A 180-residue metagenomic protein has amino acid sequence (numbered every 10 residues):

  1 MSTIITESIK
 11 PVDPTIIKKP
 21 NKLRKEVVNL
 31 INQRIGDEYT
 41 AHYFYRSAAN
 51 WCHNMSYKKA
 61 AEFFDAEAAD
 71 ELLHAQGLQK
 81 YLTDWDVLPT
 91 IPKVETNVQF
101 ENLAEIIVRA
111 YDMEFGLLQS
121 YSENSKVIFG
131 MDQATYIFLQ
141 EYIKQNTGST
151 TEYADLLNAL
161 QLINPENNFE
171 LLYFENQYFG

Functional and structural regions predicted by a protein language model:
M1-G180: Iron-associated oxidoreductase/ferritin-like identity signal
